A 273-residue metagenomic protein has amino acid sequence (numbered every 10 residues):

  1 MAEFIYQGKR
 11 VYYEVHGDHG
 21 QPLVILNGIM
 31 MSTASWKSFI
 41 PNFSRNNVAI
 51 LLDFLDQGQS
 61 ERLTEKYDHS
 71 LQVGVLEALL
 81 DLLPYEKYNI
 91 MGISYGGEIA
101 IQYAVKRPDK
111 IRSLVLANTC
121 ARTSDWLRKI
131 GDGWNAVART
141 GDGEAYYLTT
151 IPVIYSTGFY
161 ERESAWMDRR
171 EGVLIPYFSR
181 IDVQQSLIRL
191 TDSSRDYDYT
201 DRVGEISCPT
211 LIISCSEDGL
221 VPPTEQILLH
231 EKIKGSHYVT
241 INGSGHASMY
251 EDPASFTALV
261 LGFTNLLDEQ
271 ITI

Functional and structural regions predicted by a protein language model:
K9-R62: Conserved HGGG/HGGXW glycine-rich cap/lid loop of the alpha/beta-hydrolase fold
I50-M91, A258: Active-site loop/oxyanion-hole signature of alpha/beta-hydrolase fold enzymes
G92, G96, A100: Gly/Ala-rich beta-loop-alpha elbow adjacent to hydrolase catalytic centers
I101, V105-K106, R112-D142: Flexible "cap/lid" loop of the alpha/beta hydrolase fold
D125-L127, A145-R202: Conserved alpha/beta-hydrolase catalytic His-Asp/Glu region
I206, I212-S214, D218: Short beta-strand/loop motif that positions the catalytic acidic residue of the alpha/beta-hydrolase fold
C208, P222-L229: Short alpha-helix in the alpha/beta-hydrolase fold that links the catalytic acid
S236-I273: Catalytic active-site module of serine/aspartate enzymes centered on a nucleophile-bearing elbow/loop
